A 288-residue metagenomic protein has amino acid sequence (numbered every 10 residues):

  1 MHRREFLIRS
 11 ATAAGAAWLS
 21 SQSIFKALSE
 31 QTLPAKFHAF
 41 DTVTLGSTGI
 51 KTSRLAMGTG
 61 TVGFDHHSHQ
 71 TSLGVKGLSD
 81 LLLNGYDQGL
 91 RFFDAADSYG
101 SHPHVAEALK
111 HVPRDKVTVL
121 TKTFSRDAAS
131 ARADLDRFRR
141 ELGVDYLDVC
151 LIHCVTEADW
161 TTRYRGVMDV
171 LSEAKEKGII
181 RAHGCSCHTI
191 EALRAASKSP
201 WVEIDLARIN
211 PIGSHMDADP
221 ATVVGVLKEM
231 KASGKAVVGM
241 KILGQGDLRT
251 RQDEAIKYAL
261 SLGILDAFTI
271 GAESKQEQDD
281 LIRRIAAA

Functional and structural regions predicted by a protein language model:
H2-D115, Y258: N-terminal binding-site loop/beta-alpha segment at the start of enzyme catalytic domains that lines or forms
R4, A39, A129, V155-A288: Beta/alpha (TIM)-barrel catalytic core signal, keyed to glycine-rich beta->alpha loops juxtaposed to Asp/Glu that bind
L45, M57, F93, V119 (+4 more regions): Conserved, mostly hydrophobic/aromatic
S47-G49, A106-R114, F138-V144, S197-P200 (+1 more regions): Acidic (Asp/Glu)-rich catalytic clusters
A56, D94, D148-L151, G184 (+2 more regions): Conserved beta-strand positions in the central sheet of alpha/beta enzyme cores
Q70-N84, A129-E141, H188-A195, R251-I256: Short, acidic/polar
Q88, L142, L262-G263: Structural motif
L142-A158: Active-site groove signature of glycoside hydrolases
